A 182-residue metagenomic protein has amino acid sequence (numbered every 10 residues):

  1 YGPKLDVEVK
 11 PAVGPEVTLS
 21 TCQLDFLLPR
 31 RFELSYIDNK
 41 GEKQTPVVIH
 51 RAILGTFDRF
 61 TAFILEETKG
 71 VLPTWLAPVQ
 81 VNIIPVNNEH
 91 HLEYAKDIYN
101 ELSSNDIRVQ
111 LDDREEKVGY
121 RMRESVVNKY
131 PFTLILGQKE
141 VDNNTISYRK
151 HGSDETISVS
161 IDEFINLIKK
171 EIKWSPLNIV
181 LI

Functional and structural regions predicted by a protein language model:
Y1-I182: NTP/phosphate- and nucleic-acid-binding module
